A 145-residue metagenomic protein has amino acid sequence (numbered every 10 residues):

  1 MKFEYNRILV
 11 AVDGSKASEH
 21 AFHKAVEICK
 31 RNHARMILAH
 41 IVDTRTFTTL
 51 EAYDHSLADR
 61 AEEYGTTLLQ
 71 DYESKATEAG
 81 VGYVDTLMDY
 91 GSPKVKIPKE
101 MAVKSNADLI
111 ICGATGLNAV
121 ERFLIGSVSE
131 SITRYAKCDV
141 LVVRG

Functional and structural regions predicted by a protein language model:
M1-F3, S74-I110: Structural beta-alpha unit
K2-A52, K75, A79: Small/aliphatic-rich secondary-structure junction motif
A21, T48-E51, K96-K99, R122-L124: Short, well-ordered secondary-structure micro-motifs
E27, V103-G145: Gly/Ser-rich helix-loop-strand patches that form or flank binding pockets for ribonucleotide-derived cofactors
A39, D85-D89, L141: General small-molecule cofactor/ligand-binding pocket signal
V42, M88-S92, T115: Short beta->alpha linker loops
H55-T67: A short acidic, glycine-rich active-site loop that binds or catalyzes chemistry on phosphate/adenosine moieties
